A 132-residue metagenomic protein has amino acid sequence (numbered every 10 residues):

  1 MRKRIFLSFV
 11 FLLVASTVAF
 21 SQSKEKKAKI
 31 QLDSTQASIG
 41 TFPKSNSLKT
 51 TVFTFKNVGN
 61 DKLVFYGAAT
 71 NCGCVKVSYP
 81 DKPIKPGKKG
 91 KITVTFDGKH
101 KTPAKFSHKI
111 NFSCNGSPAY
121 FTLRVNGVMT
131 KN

Functional and structural regions predicted by a protein language model:
M1-E25: Bacterial Sec-dependent N-terminal signal peptides
Q22-V58, M129-N132: Beta-sheet-dominated interaction scaffolds and their linkers
S45-V52, K101-K109: Short, solvent-exposed loop/turn segments enriched in Ser/Thr/Gly
T51-N57, V94, H108-S113: Buried hydrophobic-core signal for structured, non-transmembrane domains
V58-D61, H100, G116: Short, acidic/polar linear motifs in exposed loop/turn regions
N60-K88: Surface-exposed binding patches on compact interaction domains or structured appendages
I92-H100: Short, hydrophobic beta-strand segments
T102-K131: Terminal connector regions
